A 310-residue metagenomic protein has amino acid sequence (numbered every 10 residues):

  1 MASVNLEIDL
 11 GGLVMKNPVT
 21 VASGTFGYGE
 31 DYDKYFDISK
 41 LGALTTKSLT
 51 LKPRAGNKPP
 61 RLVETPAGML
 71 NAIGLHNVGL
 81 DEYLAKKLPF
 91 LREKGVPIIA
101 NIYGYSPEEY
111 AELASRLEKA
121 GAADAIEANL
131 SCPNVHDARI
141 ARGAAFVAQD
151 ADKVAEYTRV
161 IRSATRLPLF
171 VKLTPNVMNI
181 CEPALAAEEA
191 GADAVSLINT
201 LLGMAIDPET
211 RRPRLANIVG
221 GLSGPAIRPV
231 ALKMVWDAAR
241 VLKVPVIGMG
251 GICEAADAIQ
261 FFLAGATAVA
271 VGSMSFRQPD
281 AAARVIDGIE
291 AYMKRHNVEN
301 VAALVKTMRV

Functional and structural regions predicted by a protein language model:
M1-I98, Y103-Y105: N-terminal capping/small domains of soluble enzymes
M1-S3, L222-K243, I247, C253-V310: Alpha/beta catalytic cores of nucleotide-metabolism and tRNA/nucleoside-modifying enzymes
V21-A22, I99-N101, F170-K172, I247-G248 (+1 more regions): Short catalytic-loop micro-motif centered on adjacent basic/acidic residues
G24-T25, G250-I252: Active-site metal-binding loops of divalent metal-dependent hydrolases
K34, E82, E112, R116 (+7 more regions): Alpha-helical scaffold segments in soluble metabolic enzymes
A43, E93, Y105-I247, C253-A264: Alpha/beta enzyme core
T50-A55, P133-V135, L202-A205, F276-Q278: Short gly/pro/ser/thr-enriched loop/turn and capping motifs at secondary-structure boundaries
